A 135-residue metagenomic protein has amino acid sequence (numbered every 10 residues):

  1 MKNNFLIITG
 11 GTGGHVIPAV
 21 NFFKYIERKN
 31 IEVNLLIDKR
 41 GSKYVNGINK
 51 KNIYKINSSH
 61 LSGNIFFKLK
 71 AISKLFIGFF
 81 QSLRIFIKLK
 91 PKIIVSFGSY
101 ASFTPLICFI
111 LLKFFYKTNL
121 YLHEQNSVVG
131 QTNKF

Functional and structural regions predicted by a protein language model:
K2, I31-E32, L112-F135: Active-site-proximal region of nucleotide-activated glycan assembly enzymes, centered on histidine/acidic-rich loops
K2-T12, R28-K74: Conserved nucleotide-sugar phosphate-binding/catalytic loop shared by glycosyltransferases and other
G13, K39-G41, Y100-A101, E124-V129: Short beta->alpha connector loops
H15-I26, R40: Short amphipathic alpha-helix
V16-A19, V45-N46, I65, T104-I107 (+1 more regions): Short glycine-/acidic-enriched loop or helix-start segments at secondary-structure transitions that form or flank
R40-Y44, P91-K113: An aromatic- and histidine-rich active-site surface loop
N64-I93, L111: An amphipathic, basic-hydrophobic alpha-helix
S82-A101, T118-H123: Short N-terminal targeting/anchoring amphipathic segment
